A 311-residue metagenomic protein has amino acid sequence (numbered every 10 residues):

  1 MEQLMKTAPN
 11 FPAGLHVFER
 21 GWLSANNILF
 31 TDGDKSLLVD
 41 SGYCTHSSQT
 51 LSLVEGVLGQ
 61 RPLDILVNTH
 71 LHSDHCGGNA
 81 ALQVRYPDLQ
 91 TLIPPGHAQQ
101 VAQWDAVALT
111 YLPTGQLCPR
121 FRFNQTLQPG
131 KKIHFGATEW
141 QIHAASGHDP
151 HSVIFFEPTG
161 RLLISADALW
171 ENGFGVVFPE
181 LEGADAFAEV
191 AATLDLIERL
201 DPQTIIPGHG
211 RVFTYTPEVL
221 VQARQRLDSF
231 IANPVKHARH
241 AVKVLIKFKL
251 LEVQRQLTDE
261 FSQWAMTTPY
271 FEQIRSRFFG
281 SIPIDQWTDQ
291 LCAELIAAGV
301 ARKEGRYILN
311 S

Functional and structural regions predicted by a protein language model:
E2-L58, I154-A166, E171: Conserved beta-strand hairpin/beta-sheet module of binuclear metal-dependent hydrolase folds, prominently
T7, L63, G77, V84 (+3 more regions): A structural signal for the main folded, soluble domain(s) of proteins
P9-L15, Y111-G115, G136-T138: Short Pro/Gly-enriched beta-strand edge/turn motifs at strand-loop
F30, D40, H70, L82 (+6 more regions): Divalent metal-coordination and catalytic microenvironments
S36, Y43-T45, E139-V235: Metallo-beta-lactamase
T45-S48, E55-F135: Active-site HxH/HxHxD metal-binding segment of metal-dependent hydrolases
H46, Q125, D185-E189, P283 (+1 more regions): Soluble or luminal CAZymes and related metallo-dependent hydrolases
R239-S311: C-terminal regulatory/interaction regions
